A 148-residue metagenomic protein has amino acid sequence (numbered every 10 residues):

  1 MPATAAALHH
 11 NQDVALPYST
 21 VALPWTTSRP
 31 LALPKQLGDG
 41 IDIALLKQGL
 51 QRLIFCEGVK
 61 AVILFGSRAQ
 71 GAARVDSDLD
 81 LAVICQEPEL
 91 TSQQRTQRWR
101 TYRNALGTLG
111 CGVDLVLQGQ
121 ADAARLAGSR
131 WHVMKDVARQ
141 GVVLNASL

Functional and structural regions predicted by a protein language model:
P2-A61, Q70-V75, Q86-L148: Catalytic core of pol beta-like nucleotidyltransferases
S67: P-loop (Walker A) phosphate-binding loop of NTP-binding proteins
D80-I84: Short beta-strand->loop micro-motif that forms the acidic, two-metal-ion catalytic signature in nucleotide-processing
